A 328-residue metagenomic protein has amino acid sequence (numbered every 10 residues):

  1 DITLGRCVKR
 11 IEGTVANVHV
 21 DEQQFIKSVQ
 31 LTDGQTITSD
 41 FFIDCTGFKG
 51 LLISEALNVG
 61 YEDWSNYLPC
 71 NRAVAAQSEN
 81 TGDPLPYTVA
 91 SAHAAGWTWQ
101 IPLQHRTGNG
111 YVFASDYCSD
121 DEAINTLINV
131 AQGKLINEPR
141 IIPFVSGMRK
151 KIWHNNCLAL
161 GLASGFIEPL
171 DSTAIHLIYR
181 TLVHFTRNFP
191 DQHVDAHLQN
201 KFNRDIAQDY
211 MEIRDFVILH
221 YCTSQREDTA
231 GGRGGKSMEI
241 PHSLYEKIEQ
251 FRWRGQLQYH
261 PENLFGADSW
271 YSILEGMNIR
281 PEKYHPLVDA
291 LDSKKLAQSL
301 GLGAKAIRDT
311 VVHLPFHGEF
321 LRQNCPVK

Functional and structural regions predicted by a protein language model:
D1-L127, L182: Predominantly flavin-linked oxidoreductase catalytic cores and closely associated redox partners
I2-T3, L127-Q132, I307, V311-L314: Hydrophobic, Leu/Ile/Phe/Ala-enriched alpha-helical segments that form helix-helix packing faces
K9-I11, N137-R140, L158: General small-molecule cofactor/ligand-binding pocket signal
D21-K27, I152-N155, Q225-R226: A short, glycine/Asx- and small/polar-enriched loop/turn that sits immediately N-terminal to a beta-strand
F41, W97, W153, C157 (+2 more regions): Tryptophan-centric aromatic hotspots in well-structured domains and transmembrane helices
H93-V145, A163-L177, N188-D195: Conserved FAD/dinucleotide-binding core of flavoprotein oxidoreductases
G147-R214: Conserved mid-domain beta->alpha element of the FAD-binding
R187-K328: Long, low-complexity C-terminal extensions of enzymes
